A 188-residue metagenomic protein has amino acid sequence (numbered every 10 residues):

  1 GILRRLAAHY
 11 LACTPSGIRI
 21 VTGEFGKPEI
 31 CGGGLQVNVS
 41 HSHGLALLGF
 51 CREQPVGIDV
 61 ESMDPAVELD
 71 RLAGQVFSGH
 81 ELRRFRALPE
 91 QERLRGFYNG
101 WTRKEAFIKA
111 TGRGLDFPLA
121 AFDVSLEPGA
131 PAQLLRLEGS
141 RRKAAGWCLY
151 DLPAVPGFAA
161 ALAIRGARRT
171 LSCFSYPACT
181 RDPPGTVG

Functional and structural regions predicted by a protein language model:
G1-G188: Core catalytic alpha/beta fold that binds nucleotide/phospho-ligands
